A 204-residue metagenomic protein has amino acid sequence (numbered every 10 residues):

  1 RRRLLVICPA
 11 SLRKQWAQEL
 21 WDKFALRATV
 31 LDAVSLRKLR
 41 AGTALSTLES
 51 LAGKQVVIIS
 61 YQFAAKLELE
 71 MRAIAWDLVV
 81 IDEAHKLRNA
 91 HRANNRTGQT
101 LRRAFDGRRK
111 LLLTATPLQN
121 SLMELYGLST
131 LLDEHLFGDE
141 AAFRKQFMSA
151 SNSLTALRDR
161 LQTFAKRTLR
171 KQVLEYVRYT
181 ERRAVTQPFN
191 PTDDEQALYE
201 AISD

Functional and structural regions predicted by a protein language model:
R2-K23: Conserved Walker A/P-loop ATP-binding site and its immediately adjacent core in helicase/helicase-like ATPase domains
I7-S11, D32-S35, M148: A short hydrophobic beta-strand->loop->alpha-helix junction that borders the nucleotide-binding pocket of P-loop NTPases
L26-L36, L136-E140: Conserved RecA-like helicase motor-core motifs
S46, A52-G53, I58-W76, H91-R108 (+1 more regions): Inter-lobe coupling linker of SF2 helicases/translocases
F63, K86-N89, Q119: Residues immediately C-terminal
D82-E83: Walker B catalytic acidic pair
R108-Q119: Conserved helicase ATPase motor motifs in RecA-like P-loop NTPase domains
Q119, M123-L132: Phosphate-binding glycine-rich loops of NTP-binding sites
